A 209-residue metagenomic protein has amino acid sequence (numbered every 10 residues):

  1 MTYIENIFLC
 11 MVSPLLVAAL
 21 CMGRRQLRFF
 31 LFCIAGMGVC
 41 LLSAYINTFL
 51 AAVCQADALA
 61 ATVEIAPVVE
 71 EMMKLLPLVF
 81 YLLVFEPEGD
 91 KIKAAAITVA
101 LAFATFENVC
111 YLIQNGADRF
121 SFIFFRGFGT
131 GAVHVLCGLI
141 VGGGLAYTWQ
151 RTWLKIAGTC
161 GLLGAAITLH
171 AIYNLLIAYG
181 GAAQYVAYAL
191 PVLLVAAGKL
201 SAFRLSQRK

Functional and structural regions predicted by a protein language model:
M1-K209: Hydrophobic alpha-helical segments at protein termini of multi-pass membrane proteins
